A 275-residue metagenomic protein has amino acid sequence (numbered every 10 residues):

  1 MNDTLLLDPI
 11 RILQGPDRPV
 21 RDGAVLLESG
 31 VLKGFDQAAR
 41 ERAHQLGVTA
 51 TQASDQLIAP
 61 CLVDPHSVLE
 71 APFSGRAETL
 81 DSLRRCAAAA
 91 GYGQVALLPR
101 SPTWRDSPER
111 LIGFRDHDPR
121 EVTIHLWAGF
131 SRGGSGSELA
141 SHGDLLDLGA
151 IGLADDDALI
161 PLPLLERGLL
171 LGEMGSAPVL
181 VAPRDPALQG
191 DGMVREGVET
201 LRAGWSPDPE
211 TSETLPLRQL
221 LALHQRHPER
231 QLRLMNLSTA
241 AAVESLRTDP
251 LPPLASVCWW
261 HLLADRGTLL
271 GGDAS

Functional and structural regions predicted by a protein language model:
M1-L46, L232: N-terminal metal-binding scaffold of metallo-dependent hydrolase/deaminase domains
I10, V25, G30, D55 (+7 more regions): Divalent metal-coordination and catalytic microenvironments
R40-I58: Active-site metal-binding motif and surrounding structural segment of the metallo-beta-lactamase
A53-D116: Metal-associated gating/positioning segment near the N- to mid-region
D64-S67, Y92-L97, T123-L126, R195-W205: Gly-rich Lys/Arg/Thr-decorated short loops/hinges at beta-loop-alpha junctions or inter-strand turns that position
R76-R84, G134-L145: Short, acidic/polar
I112, S137-S275: Histidine/acidic residue-rich metal-binding segments in metalloenzymes
D116-F130: A glycine-rich helix N-cap at a beta->alpha junction
